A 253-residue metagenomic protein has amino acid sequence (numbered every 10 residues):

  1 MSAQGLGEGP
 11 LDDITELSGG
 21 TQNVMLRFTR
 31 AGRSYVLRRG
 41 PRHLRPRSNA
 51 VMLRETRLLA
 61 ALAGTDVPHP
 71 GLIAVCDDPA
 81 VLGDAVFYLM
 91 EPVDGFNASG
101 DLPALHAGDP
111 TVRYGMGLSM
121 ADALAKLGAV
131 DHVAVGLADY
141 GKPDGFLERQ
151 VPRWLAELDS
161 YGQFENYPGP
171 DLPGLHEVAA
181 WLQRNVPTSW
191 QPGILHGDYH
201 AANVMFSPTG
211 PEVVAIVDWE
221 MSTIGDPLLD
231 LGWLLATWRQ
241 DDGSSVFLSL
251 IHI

Functional and structural regions predicted by a protein language model:
M1-G7: Juxta-kinase regulatory segment immediately upstream of eukaryotic protein kinase catalytic domains
G9-T15: Conserved N-terminal boundary motif of the eukaryotic protein kinase catalytic domain
T15-V178, N185-I194, P208: ATP-binding pocket architecture of kinase catalytic cores
I194-H196, A201: Catalytic-loop of the protein kinase fold
V217-S222: Activation of the activation-loop gatekeeper triad in protein kinase-fold domains
D230-D242: C-lobe/activation-segment region of protein kinase-like
I251-I253: Conserved small/polar residues in nucleotide/adenosyl-binding loops
